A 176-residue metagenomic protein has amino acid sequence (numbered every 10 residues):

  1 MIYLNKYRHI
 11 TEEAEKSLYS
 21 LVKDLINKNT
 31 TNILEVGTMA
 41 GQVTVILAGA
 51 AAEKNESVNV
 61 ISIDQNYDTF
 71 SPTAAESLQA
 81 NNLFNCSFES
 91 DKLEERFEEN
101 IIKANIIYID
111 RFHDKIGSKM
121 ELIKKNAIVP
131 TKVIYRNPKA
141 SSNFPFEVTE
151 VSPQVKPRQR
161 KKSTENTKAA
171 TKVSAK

Functional and structural regions predicted by a protein language model:
M1-L4, R8-H9: S-adenosyl-L-methionine
Y3, E15-K162, N166-K168: S-adenosylmethionine/decaboxylated-SAM
A169-S174: Positively charged N-terminal leader segments that act as targeting/secretion signals
